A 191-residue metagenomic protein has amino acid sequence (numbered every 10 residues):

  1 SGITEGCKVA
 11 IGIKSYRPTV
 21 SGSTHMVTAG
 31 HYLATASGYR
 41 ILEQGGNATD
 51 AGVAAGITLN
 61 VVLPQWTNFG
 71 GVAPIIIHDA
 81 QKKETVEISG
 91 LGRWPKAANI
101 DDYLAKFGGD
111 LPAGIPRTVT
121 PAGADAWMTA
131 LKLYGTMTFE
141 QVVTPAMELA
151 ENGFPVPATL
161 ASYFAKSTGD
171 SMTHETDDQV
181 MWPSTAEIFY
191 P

Functional and structural regions predicted by a protein language model:
G2-A36, R40, A48-P191: Noncatalytic scaffold domains of N-terminal-nucleophile
